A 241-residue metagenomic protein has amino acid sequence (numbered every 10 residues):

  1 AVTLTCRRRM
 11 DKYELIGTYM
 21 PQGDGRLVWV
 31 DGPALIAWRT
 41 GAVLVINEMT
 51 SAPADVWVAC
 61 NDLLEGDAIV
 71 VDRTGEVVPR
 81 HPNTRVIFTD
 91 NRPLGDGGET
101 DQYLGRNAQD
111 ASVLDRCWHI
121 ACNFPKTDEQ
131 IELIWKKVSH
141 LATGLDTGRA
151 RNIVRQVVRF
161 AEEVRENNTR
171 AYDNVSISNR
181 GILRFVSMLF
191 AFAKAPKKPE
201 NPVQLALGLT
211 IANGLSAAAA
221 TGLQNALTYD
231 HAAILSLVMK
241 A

Functional and structural regions predicted by a protein language model:
A1-R155, R159: AAA+ P-loop NTPase catalytic core and its hallmark functional loops
W118, P125-A241: Alpha-helical lid/collar subdomain of P-loop NTPases
